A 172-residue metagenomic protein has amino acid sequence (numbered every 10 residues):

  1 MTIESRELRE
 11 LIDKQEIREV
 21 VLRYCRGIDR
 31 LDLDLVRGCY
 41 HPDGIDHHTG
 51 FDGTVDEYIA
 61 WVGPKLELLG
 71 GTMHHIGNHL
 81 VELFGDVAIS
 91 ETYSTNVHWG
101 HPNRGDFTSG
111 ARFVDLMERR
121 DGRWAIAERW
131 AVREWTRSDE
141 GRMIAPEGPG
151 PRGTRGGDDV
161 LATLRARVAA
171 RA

Functional and structural regions predicted by a protein language model:
M1-R26, R30, D34-G38, P42: Short, low-complexity N-terminal intrinsically disordered segments enriched in polar/charged residues
E4, G63, Y93-N103, R112 (+1 more regions): Extracellular/periplasmic carbohydrate-active domains that bind, remodel, or depolymerize complex polysaccharides
I28, Y40, S94-N96, W130-R133: Short beta-strand segments enriched in hydrophobic/aromatic residues within well-folded beta-rich domains
L33-G100: A solvent-exposed, acidic/Ser-Thr-rich amphipathic alpha-helical stretch
H74-G77, S109-F113: Short beta-strand or tight-loop elements that sit immediately N-terminal to catalytic metal-binding acidic residues
I89, R112-M143, E147: Short beta-strand edge/turn micro-motifs at domain boundaries
G105-F107: Replace "Gram-negative outer membrane beta-barrel proteins" with "bacterial and organellar outer membrane beta-barrel
S138-A172: Acidic/histidine-enriched, glycine/proline-rich intrinsically disordered or flexible terminal extensions
